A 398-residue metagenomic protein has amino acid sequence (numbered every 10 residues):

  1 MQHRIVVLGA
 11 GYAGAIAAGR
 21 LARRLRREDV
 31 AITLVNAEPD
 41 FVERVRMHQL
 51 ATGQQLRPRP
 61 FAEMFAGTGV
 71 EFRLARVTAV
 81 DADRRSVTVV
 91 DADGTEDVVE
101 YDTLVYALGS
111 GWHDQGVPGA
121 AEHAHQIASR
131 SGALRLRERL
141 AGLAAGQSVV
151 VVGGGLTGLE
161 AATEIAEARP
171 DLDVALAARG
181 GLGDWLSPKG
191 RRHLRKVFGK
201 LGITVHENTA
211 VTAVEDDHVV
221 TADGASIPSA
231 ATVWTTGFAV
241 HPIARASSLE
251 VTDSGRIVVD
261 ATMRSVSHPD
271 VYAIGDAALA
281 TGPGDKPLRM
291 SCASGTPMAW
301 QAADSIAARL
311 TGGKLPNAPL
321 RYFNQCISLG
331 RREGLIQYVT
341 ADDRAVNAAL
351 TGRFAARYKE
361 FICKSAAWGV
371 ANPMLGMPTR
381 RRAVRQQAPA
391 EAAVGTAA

Functional and structural regions predicted by a protein language model:
M1-E71, E160-P188, V233, V394-A398: Beta1-alpha1 glycine-rich phosphate/pyrophosphate-binding loop at the start of Rossmann-like nucleotide-binding domains
M1-R4, G69-S148, V233: FAD-binding core/adjacent interface of flavoenzyme oxidoreductases
L8-G9, Y106, V152-G153: Conserved N-terminal Rossmann-fold NAD(P)-binding element of oxidoreductases
A18, A293-L320: Internal hydrophobic alpha-helix adjacent to the cofactor/substrate pocket in enzyme cavities
F72-V87, V99, A168-A261: A Rossmann-like FAD-binding core segment of flavoenzymes
E122-A145, S226-P297: FAD-site-proximal beta/loop scaffold in flavoenzymes
R135-L172, A177: Rossmann-like NAD(P)H-binding beta-loop-alpha module
R331-A398: C-terminal auxiliary extensions adjacent to catalytic cores
